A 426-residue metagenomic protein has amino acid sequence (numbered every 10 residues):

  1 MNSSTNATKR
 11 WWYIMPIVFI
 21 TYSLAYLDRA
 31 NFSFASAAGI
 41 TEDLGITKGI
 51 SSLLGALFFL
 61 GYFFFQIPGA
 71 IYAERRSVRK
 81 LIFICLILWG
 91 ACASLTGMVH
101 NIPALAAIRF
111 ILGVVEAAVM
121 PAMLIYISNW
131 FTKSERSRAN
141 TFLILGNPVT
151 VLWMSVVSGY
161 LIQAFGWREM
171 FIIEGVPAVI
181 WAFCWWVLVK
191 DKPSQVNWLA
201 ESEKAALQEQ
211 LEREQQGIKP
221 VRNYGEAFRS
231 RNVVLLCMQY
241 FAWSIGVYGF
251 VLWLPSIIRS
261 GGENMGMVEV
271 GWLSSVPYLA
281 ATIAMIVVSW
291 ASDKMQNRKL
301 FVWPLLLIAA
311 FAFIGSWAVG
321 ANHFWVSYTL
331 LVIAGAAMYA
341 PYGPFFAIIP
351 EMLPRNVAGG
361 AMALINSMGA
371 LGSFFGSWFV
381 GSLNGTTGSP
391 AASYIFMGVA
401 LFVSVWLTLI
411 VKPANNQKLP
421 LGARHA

Functional and structural regions predicted by a protein language model:
S33-F34, A227-S289, Y342, F346 (+1 more regions): Extracytoplasmic gate region of multi-pass secondary transporters
G45, S77, M98-A104, V115 (+4 more regions): Helix-breaking motifs and short loop linkers at transmembrane-helix boundaries and internal kinks in secondary membrane
F64-P103: Conserved MFS/SLC helix-loop-helix module at the cytosolic interface between two early adjacent transmembrane helices
F65-S77, M285-N297, N384: Helix-to-loop junctions at the C-terminal end of transmembrane segments in multipass secondary transporters
E74-L86, D293-L306: Cytoplasmic membrane-interface "Motif A"-like loop-to-helix N-cap segments of 12-TM Major Facilitator Superfamily
I108-G146: Cytoplasmic helix-loop-helix junction between adjacent transmembrane helices in 12-TM secondary transporters
L143-V196: Helix-loop-helix hairpin linking two adjacent transmembrane segments in secondary transporters
R298-I348: C-terminal transmembrane helical hairpin of 12-TM major facilitator-type secondary transporters
